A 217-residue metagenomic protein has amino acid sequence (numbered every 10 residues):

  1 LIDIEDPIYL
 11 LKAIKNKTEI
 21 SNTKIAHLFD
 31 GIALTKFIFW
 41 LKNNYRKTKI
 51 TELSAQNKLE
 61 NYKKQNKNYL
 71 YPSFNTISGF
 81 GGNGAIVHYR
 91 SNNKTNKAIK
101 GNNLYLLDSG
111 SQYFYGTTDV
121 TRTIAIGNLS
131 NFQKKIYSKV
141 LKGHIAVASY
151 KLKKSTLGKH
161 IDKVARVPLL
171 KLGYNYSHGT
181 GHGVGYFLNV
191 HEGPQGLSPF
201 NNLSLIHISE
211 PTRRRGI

Functional and structural regions predicted by a protein language model:
L1-S209, R213-R214: Active-site neighborhoods and metal-handling regions in enzymes and metal-associated proteins
